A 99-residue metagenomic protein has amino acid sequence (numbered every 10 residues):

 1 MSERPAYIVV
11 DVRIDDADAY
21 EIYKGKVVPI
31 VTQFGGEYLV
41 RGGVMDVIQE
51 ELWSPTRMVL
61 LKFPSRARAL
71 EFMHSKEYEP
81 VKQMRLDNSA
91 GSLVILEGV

Functional and structural regions predicted by a protein language model:
M1-L70, H74-Y78, E97-V99: Short S/T/G/P-rich N-terminal loop/turn motif that feeds into the first structured element of a domain
E77-I95: Short arginine-rich
